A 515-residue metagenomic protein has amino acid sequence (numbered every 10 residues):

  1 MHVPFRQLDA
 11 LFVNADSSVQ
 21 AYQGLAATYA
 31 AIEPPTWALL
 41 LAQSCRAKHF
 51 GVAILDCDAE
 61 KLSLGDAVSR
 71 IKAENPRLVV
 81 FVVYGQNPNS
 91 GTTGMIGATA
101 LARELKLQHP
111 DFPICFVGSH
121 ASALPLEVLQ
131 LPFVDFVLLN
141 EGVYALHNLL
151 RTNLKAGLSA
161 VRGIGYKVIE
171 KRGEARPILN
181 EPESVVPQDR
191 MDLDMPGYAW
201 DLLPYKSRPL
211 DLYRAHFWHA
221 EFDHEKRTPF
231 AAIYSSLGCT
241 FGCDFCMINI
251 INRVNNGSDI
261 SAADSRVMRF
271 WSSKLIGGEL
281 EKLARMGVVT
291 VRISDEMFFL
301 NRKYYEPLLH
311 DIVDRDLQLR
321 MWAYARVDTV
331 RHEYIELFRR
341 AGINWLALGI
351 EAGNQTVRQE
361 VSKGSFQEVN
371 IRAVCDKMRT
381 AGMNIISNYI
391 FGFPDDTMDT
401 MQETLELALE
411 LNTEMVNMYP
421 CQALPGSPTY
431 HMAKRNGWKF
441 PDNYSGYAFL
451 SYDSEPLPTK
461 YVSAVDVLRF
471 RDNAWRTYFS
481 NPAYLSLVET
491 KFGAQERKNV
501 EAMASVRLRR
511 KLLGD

Functional and structural regions predicted by a protein language model:
M1-F12, V68-K72, R77, D111 (+4 more regions): Radical SAM enzyme core and accessory elements
M1-G277: Acidic, low-complexity intrinsically disordered segments
E33, A199-I386, E406: Radical SAM [4Fe-4S] cluster-binding motif and immediate context
D58-E60, R326, G353-R358, S362-K363 (+3 more regions): Conserved strand-turn element in the central/C-terminal portion of the radical SAM core barrel that lines
L62, E141, W271, L300-K303 (+3 more regions): Residue-level signal for the nucleotide or nucleotide-sugar donor/cofactor binding architecture
P125-L131, Y334, D395-E410: Catalytic cores of alpha/beta
